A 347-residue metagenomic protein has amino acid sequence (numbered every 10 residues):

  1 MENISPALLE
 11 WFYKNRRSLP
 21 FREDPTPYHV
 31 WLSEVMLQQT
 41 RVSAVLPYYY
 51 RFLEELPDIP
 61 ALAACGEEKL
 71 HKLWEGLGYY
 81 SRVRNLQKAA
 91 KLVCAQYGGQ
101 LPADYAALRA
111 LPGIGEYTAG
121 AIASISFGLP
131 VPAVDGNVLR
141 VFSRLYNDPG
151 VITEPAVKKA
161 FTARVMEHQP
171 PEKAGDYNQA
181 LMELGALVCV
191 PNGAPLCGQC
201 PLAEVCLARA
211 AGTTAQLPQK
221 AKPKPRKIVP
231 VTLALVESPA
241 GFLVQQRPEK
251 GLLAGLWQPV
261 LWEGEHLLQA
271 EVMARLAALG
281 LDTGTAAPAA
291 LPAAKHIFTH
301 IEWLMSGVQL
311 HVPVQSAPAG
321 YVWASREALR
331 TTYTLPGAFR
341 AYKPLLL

Functional and structural regions predicted by a protein language model:
M1-S18, E23, A186-L347: Intrinsically disordered, low-complexity, charged terminal extensions of DNA damage-control enzymes
E2-G198, L202-A211, A215, L281-D282: Catalytic cores of DNA base-excision repair glycosylases
